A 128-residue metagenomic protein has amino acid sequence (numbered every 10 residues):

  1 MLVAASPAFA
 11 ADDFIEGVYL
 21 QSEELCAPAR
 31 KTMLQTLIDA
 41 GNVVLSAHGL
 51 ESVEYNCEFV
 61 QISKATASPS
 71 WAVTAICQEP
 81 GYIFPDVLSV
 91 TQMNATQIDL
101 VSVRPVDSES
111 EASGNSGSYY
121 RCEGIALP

Functional and structural regions predicted by a protein language model:
A5-P7: N-terminal signal peptide c-region/cleavage motif recognized by signal peptidases
F9-L20, L45: N-terminal helix-cap/turn-to-beta initiation motif at the start of protein domains
G17-V18, A47-H48, T66-A75, T96-D99: Short, hydrophobic/aromatic-rich segments at coil-to-beta transitions
L25-P28, N56-E58, I76-Q78, R121-E123: Sequence contexts marking disulfide-bonded cysteines in secreted/extracellular proteins
A29-S68: N-terminal glycine/threonine-rich, aromatic-flanked beta-hairpin/loop signature
F59-I83: A short, hydrophobic/aromatic-rich structural module that often spans a beta strand with its adjoining loop
T74-P128: Beta-sheet ligand-binding and adhesion/scaffold domains
